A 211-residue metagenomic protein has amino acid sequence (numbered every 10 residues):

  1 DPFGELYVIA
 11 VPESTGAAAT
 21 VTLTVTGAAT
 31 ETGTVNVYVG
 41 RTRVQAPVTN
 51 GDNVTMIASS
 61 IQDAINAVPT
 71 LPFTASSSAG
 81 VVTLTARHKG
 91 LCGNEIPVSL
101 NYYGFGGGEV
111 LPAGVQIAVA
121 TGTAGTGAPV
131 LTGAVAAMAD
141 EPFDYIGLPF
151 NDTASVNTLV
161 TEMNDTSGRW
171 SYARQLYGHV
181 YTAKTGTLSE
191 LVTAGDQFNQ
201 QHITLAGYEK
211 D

Functional and structural regions predicted by a protein language model:
D1-P2, D63, M138-D211: A glycine- and small-residue-enriched flexible loop/hinge signal that marks low-structured segments
D1-P2, T24-S99, I146, T161-T166: Extended, beta-strand-rich, solvent-exposed assembly scaffolds of outer structural proteins
P2-T15, A118-T123: A broadly used, surface-exposed interaction patch
Y7-V11, T20-T26, G125-M138: Short, charged beta->alpha transition segments
I9-A18, T55-S60: Short, basic/low-complexity N-terminal boundary segments at the transition from targeting/disordered tails
E31, V35-V39, Y103-P129: Bacterial flagellar/type III secretion structural subunits and associated motility module proteins, recognized via
T49, N53, T123-T126, N151: Catalytic cores of large soluble enzymes that bind and process phosphate-bearing ligands
